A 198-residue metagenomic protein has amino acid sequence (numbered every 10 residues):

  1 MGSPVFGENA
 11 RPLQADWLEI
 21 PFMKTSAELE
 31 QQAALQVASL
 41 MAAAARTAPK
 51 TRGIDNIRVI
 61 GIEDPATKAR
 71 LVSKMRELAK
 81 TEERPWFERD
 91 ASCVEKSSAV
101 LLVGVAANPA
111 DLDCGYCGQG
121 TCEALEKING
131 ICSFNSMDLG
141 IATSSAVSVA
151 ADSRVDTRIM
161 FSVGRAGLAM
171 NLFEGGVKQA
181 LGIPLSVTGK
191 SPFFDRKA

Functional and structural regions predicted by a protein language model:
R11, W17-A198: Acidic, surface-exposed loops and disordered segments
